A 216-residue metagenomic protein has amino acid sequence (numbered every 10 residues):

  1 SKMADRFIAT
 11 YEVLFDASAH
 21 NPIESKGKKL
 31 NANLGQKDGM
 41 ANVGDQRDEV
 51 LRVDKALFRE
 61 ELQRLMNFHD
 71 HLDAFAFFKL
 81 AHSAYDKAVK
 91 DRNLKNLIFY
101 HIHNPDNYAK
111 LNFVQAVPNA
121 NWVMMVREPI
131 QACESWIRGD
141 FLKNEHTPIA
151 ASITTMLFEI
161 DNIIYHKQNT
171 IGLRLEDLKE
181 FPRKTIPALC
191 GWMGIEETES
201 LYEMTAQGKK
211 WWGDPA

Functional and structural regions predicted by a protein language model:
S1-F75: PAPS-dependent sulfotransferase catalytic core
G35, Q46-Y202, K210-P215: PAPS-dependent sulfotransferase catalytic domain
A206: Beta-strand-loop-alpha "switch" segments that mediate conformational coupling across diverse proteins
